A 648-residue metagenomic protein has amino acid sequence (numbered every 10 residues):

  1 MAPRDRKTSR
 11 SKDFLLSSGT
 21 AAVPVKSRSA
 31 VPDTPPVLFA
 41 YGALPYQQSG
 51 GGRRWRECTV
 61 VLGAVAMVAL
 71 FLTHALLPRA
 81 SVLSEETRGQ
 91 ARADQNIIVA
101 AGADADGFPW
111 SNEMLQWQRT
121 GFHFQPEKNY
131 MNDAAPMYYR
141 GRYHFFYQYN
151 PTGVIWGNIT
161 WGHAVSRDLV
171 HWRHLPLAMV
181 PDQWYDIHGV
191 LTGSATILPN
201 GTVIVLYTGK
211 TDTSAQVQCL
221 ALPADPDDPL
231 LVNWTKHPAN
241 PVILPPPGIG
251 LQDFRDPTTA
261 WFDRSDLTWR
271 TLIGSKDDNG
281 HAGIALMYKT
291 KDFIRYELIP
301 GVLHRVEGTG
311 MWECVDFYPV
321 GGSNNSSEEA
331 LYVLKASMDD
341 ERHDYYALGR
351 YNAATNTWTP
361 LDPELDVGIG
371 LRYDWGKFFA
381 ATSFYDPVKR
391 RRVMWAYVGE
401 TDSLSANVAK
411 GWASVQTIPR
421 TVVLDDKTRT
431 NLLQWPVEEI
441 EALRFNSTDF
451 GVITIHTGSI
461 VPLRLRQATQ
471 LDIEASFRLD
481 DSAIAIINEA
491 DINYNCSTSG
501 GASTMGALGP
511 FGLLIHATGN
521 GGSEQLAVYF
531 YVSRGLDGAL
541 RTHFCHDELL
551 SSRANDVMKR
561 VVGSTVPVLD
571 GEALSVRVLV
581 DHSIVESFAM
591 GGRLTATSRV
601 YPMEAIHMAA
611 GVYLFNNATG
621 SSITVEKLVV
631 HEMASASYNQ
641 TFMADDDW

Functional and structural regions predicted by a protein language model:
M1-W55: Short, low-complexity, Lys/Arg-enriched N-terminal segments of secretory-pathway carbohydrate enzymes
R54-V61, F71-S81, A91-R92, D104-S111 (+3 more regions): Beta-rich accessory regions
D94-M137, G153-W156, V170-I197, D228-D263 (+5 more regions): Surface loop/turn signatures of beta-propeller and other carbohydrate-active proteins
R142-F145, G201-L206, D266-T271, S326-L334 (+1 more regions): Entry beta-strands of beta-propeller and related beta-repeat scaffolds
P151-G157, K210-S214, I249, K276-N279 (+2 more regions): Short consensus segments that form the blades of beta-propeller domains, in both extracellular/periplasmic
W156-G162, T213-P223, G280-L286, E341-L348 (+2 more regions): Structural motif
V165-L169, A221-W234, Y288-R295, A347-L361 (+1 more regions): Short loop/turn segments immediately following beta-strands, especially the blade-tip and inter-blade linker loops
T202-P245: Carboxylate/His-rich catalytic cores and anion/metal-binding grooves
